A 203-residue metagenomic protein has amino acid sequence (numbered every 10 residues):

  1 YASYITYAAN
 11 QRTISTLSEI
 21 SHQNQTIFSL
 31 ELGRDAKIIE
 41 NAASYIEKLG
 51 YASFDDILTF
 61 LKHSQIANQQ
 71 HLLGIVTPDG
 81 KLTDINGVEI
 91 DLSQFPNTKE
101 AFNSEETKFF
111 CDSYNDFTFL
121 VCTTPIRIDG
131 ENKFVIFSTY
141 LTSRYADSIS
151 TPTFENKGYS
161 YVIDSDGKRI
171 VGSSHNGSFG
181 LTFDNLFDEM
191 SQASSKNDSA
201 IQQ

Functional and structural regions predicted by a protein language model:
Y1-A52, A67: Juxtamembrane extracytoplasmic/periplasmic/luminal helical "stalk" adjacent to the first N-terminal
T6, N10, T151, E155-N156 (+1 more regions): Membrane-interface junctions
A52-Q69, V135-E189: Solvent-exposed, extracytoplasmic
A67-Q69, P78-P152, N156-Y159, Q202: Extracytoplasmic/periplasmic ligand-binding sensor regions of membrane-associated signaling proteins
V76-K81, D164-K168: Short acidic/glycine-rich beta-turn/loop cap or linker motifs at sensory/regulatory domain boundaries that couple input
I128-E131, D184-Q203: Extracellular/periplasmic juxtamembrane segments that couple receptor/chemosensory ectodomains to their
